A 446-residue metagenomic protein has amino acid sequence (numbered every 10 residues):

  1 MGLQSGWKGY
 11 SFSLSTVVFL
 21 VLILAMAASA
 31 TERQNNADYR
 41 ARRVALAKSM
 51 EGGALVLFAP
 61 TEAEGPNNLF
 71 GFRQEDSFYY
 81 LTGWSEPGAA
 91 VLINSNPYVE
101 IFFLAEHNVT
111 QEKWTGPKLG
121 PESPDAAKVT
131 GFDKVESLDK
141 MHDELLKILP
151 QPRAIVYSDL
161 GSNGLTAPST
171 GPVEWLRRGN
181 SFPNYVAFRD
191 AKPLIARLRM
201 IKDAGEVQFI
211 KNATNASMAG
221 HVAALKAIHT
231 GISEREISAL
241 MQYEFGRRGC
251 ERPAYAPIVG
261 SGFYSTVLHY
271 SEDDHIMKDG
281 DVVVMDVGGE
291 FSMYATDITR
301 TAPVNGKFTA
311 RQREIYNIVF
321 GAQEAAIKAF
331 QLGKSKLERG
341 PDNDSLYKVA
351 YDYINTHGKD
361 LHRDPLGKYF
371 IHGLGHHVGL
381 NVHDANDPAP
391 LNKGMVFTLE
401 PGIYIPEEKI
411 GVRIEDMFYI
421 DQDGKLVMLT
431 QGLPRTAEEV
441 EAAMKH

Functional and structural regions predicted by a protein language model:
M1-L3, G9, M26-H446: Active-site neighborhoods and metal-handling regions in enzymes and metal-associated proteins
S13-A25: Bacterial N-terminal signal peptides
